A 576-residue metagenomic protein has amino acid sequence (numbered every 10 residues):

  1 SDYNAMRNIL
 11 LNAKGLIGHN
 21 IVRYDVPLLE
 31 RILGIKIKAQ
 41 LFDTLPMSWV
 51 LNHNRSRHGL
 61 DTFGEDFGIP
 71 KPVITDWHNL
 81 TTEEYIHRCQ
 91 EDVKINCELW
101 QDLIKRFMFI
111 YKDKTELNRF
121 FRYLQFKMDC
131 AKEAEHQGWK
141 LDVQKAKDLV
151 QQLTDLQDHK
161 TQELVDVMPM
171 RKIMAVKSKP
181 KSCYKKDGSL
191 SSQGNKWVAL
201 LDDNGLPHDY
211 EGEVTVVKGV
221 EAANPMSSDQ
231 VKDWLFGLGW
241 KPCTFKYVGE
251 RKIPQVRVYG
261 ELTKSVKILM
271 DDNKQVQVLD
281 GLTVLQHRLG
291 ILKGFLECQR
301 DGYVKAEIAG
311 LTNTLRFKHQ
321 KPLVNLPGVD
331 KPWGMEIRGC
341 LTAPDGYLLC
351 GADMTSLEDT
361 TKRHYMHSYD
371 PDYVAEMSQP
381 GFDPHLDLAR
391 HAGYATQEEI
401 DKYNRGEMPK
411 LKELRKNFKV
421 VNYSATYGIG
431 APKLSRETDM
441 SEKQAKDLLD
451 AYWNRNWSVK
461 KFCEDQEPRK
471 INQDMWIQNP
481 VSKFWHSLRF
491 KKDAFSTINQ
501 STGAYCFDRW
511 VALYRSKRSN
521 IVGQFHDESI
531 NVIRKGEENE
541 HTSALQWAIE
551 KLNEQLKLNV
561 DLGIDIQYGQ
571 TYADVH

Functional and structural regions predicted by a protein language model:
S1-Y3, K14-F109, Y123-A131, L386-Y403: Active-site-proximal helix-loop-helix substrate-binding element of RNase H-like nuclease domains
I17, L41-F42, L141, L349-D353: Short hydrophobic beta-strand that contains or immediately precedes a catalytic carboxylate
V22-G34, V231-G239, T355-D370: Short active-site loop/helix that positions an aromatic residue
K71-I74, T82-E84, C89-M335, T342 (+8 more regions): Conserved "right-hand" nucleotidyltransferase catalytic core of DNA-directed polymerases
K132, V304-K305, A309-N313, A392-F525 (+2 more regions): Conserved catalytic core of nucleic-acid polymerases
E358-A395, S482-F484: Metal-dependent catalytic core segments for phosphate chemistry
I530-R534: Short hydrophobic/aromatic beta-strand micro-patches that form the beta-sheet surface supporting nucleotide- or nucleic
H541-E550: Short amphipathic alpha-helices in soluble, non-transmembrane regions that often serve as interface/regulatory elements
